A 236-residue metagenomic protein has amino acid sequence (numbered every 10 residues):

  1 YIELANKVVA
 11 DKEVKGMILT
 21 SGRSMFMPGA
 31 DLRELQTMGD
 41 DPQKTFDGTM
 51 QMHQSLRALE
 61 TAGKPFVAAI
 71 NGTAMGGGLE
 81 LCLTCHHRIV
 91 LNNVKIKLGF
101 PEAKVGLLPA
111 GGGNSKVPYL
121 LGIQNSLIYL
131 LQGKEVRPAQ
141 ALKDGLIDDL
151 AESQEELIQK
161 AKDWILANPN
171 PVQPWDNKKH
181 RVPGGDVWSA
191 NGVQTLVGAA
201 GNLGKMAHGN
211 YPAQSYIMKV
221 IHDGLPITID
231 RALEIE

Functional and structural regions predicted by a protein language model:
Y1, L19, L81-C82, V117 (+1 more regions): Hydrophobic alpha-helical segments that mediate membrane insertion or helix-helix packing
Y1-P42, Q54-N71, L91-I96: A structural preference for short, pocket-lining loop segments at secondary-structure junctions
I2-A5, A10, N125-L127, L131 (+3 more regions): Intrinsically disordered, low-complexity segments enriched in small/flexible residues
F26, G39, Q43-M50, I70-T73 (+3 more regions): Alpha-helix capping and helix-loop boundary segments enriched in small/acidic/polar residues
G29, T49, H53, G76 (+1 more regions): Glycine-rich phosphate-binding loop at the start of an alpha helix
H53, R57-V105, P109, Y129: Glycine-rich beta-to-alpha active-site loop
G113-Q124: Hydrophobic, secondary-structure "cap" segments at the distal end of domains
